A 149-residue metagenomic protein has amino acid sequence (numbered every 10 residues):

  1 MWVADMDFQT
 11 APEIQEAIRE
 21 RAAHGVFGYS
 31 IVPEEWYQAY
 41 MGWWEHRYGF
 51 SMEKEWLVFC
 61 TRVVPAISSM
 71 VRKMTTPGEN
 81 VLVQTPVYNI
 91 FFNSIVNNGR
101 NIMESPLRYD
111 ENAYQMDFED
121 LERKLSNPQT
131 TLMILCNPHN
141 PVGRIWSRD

Functional and structural regions predicted by a protein language model:
W2-R62, S69: N-terminal small-domain helix-loop-helix segment of the aminotransferase-like
Q9, I67, F91-F92, V142-G143: Glycine/Thr-rich phosphate-binding loops of Rossmann-like dinucleotide-binding domains
M52-L57, P77-N80, Q129: Short acidic capping loops at alpha-helix termini that bridge into adjacent secondary structure
K73-I95: Conserved PLP-anchoring active-site segment centered on the Schiff-base-forming lysine
T85, E104-Y109: Short beta->alpha connector loops at strand-helix junctions that form conserved, small/polar/Pro-enriched
N97-M103: A short helix-loop-beta submotif of the ANL/AMP-binding
L107-D149: Active-site phosphate-binding strand-loop segment of PLP-dependent enzymes
